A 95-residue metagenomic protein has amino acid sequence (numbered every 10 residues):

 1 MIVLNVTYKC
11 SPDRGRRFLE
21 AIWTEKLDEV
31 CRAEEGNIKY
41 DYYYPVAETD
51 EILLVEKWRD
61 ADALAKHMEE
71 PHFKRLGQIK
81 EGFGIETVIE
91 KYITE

Functional and structural regions predicted by a protein language model:
M1-I2, E95: Absolute protein N-terminus
I2-K9, D41-M68: Short, well-ordered beta-strand segments in beta-rich or mixed alpha/beta enzyme and ligand-binding folds
S11-D13, T94: Generic structural motif
R14-I38, H72-R75: Short amphipathic alpha-helical segments
A21, Y43, H67-E70, I79: Residue-level signal for well-ordered alpha-helical positions
A33, D62, M68, Y92-E95: A beta-strand edge to alpha-helix "cap/lid" segment located at domain peripheries
I38-D50, K74-E95: Glycine-rich beta-strand-turn "strand-cap" elements at beta-sheet edges
